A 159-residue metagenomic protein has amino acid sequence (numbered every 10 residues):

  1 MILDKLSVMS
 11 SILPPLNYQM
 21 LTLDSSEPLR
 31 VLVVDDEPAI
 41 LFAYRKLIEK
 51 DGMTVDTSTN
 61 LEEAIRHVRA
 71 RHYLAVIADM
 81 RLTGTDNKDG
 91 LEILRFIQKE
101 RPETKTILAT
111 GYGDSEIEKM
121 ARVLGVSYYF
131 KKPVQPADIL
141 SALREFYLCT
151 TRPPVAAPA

Functional and structural regions predicted by a protein language model:
M1-L32, P38, E62, K99 (+1 more regions): Non-catalytic signal-transmission and effector/linker regions of two-component phosphorelay proteins
P38-D56: Two-component/phosphorelay signaling modules centered on CheY-like receiver
T57-A75, T83: Acidic, metal-coordinating helix/loop segments flanking the phosphotransfer/catalytic sites of two-component signaling
R66, K88-E103: Short amphipathic alpha-helix used as the core "switch/output" element in two-component signaling
V76, T106, Y129-F130: Two-component signal transduction core modules
K88-E92, Y112-F130: Alpha4 helix (beta4-alpha4-beta5 surface) of REC/receiver domains from two-component response regulators
